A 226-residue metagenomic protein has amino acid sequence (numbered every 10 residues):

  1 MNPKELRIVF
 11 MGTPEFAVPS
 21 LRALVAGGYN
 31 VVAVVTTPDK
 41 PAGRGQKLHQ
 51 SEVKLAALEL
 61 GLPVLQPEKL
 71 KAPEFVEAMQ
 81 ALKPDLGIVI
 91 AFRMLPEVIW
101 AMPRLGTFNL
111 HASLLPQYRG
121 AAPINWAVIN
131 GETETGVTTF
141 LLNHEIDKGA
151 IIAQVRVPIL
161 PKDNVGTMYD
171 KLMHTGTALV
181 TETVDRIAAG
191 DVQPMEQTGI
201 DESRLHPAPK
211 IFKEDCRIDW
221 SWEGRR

Functional and structural regions predicted by a protein language model:
M1-R44: N-terminal Rossmann-like dinucleotide-binding module
N2, D201-R226: Internal anion-binding site segments
R7, N30, G61-P63, G106: Conserved beta-strand segments of alpha/beta enzyme cores
T13-F16, E68-K71, A91-M94: Short beta->alpha connector loops
V18, R22-A26, V76-Q80, E97 (+1 more regions): Amphipathic, non-transmembrane alpha-helical secondary structure
G27, T37, L86-P207, E214: Donor/substrate-binding cores of folate-linked one-carbon enzymes
P41-D85: N-terminal glycine-/serine-/threonine-rich beta1-alpha1-beta2 phosphate-ribose binding loop of Rossmann-like
